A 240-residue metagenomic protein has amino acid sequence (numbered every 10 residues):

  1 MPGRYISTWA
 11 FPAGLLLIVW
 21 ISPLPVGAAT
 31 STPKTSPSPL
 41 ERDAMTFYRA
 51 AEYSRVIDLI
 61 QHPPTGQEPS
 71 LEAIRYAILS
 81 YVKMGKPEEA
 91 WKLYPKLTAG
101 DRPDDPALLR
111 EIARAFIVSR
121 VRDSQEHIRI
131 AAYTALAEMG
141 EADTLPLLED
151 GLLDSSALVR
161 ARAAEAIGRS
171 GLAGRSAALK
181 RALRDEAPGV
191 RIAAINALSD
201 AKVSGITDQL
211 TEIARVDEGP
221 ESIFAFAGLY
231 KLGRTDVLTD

Functional and structural regions predicted by a protein language model:
P25-I112: N-terminal leader/linker segments that initiate helical-solenoid repeat arrays
S54-D58, L71-R75, P87-Y94, A107-R122 (+4 more regions): Amphipathic alpha-helical scaffolding segments comprising HEAT/armadillo-like alpha-solenoid repeats
D104-L108, A135-E138, A166, A197 (+1 more regions): Core register positions within helices of long alpha-helical scaffolds
E126-H127, A142, A157-L158, P188-G189 (+1 more regions): Alpha-helix N-cap/helix-start positions at coil->helix boundaries
